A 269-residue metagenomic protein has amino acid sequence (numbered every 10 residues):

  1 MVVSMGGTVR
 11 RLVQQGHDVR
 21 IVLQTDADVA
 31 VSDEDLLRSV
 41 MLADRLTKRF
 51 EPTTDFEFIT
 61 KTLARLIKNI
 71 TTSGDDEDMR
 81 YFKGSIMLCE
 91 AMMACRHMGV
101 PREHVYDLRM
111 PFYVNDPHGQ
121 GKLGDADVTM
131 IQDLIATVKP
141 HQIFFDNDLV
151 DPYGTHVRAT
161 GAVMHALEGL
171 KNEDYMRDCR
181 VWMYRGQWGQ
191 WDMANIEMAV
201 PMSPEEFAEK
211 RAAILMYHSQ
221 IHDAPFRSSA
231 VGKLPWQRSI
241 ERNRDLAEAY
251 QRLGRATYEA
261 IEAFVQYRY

Functional and structural regions predicted by a protein language model:
M1-R177, A212-M216, A230, W236 (+1 more regions): Active-site beta-strand->loop->alpha-helix modules in alpha/beta enzyme cores, enriched in Gly/His/Asp(Glu)
L108, Y184, V200: Hydrophobic residues at beta-strand termini and immediately following loops that shape nucleotide-binding pockets
P111-D116, G189-D192, E206-A208: A short acidic, often aromatic-flanked loop/helix-cap motif at beta-alpha or helix-coil junctions that lines enzyme
H156-A159, M193-E197: Histidine/acidic-residue-rich catalytic or RNA/ligand-binding cores of hydrolases and nuclease-related proteins
M164, E168, A212, D223-Y269: C-terminal regulatory/interaction regions
E168-I196: Short, flexible loop segments at boundaries between secondary-structure elements
G186-I196, E205, W236-N243, A249: PAPS-dependent sulfotransferase catalytic core
